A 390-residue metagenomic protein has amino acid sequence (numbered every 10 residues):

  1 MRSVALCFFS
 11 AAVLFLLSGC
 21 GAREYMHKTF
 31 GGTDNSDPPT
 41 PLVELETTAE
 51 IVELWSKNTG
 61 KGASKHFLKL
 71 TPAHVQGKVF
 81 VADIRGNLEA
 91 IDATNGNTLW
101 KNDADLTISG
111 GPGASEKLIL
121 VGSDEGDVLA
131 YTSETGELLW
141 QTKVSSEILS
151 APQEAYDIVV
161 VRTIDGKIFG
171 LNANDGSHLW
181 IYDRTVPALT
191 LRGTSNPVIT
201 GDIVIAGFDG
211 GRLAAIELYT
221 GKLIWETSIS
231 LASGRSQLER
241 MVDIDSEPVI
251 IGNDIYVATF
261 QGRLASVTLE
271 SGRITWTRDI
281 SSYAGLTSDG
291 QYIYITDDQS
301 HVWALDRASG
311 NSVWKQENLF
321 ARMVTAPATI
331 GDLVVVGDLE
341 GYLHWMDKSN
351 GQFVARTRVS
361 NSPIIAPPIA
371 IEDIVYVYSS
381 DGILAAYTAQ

Functional and structural regions predicted by a protein language model:
M1-C20: Sec-dependent bacterial lipoprotein signal peptides
L14-T40: Bacterial Sec signal peptide processing site at the extreme N-terminus
R23-H27, T48-T71, W100-S115, L138-A155 (+5 more regions): Extracytoplasmic beta-rich repeat domains
D83, S123, T163, F208-D209 (+4 more regions): Structural signature of WD-repeat beta-propellers
D92-N95, T132-T135, N172-G176, L218-T220 (+4 more regions): Short loop/turn segments that connect beta-strands within beta-propeller blades
V359-Q390: Blade-level signature of beta-propeller repeat domains, shared across WD40, Kelch, NHL, RCC1 and BNR/Asp-box propellers
